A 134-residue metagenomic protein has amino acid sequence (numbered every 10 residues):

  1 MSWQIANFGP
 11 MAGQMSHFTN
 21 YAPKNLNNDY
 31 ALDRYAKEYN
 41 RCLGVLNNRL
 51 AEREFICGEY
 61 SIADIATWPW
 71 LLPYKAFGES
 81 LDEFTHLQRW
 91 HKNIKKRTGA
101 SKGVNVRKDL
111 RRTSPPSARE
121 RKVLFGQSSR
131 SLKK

Functional and structural regions predicted by a protein language model:
Q4-G99: GST-like fold's C-terminal all-alpha helical module
Y39, K102, G126-Q127: Intrinsically disordered, low-complexity segments enriched in polar/charged small residues
S80, T85, V104, R119-E120: Juxtamembrane helix-loop transition sites at the ends of transmembrane segments in multi-pass membrane proteins
R97, V104-K108: Intrinsically disordered, low-complexity glycine/proline-rich and charged
K108-K134: Acidic/histidine-enriched, glycine/proline-rich intrinsically disordered or flexible terminal extensions
